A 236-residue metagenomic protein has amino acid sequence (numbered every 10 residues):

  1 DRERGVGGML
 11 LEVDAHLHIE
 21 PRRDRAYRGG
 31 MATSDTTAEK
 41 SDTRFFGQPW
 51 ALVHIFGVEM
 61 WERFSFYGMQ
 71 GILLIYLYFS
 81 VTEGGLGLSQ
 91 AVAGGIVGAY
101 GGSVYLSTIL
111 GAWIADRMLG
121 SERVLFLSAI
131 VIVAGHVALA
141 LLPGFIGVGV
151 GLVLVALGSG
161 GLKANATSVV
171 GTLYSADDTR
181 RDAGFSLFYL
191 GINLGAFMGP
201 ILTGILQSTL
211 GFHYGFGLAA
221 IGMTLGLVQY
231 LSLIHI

Functional and structural regions predicted by a protein language model:
G71-V92: Short amphipathic helix-loop junctions that connect adjacent transmembrane helices in Major Facilitator Superfamily/SLC
G98-W113: Central cavity-lining transmembrane alpha-helices of secondary-active solute carriers, predominantly the Major
I109-I130: Conserved MFS/SLC helix-loop-helix module at the cytosolic interface between two early adjacent transmembrane helices
I130-G144: C-terminal ends and interior cores of transmembrane alpha-helices in multi-pass membrane transporters/permeases
G147-G161: Hydrophobic core of transmembrane alpha-helices in multi-pass small-molecule transporters, especially MFS/SLC-type
A183-P200, Q207, G222: Glycine-rich segments within core transmembrane alpha-helices of 12-TM secondary carriers
Y214-Y230: Symmetry-related core transmembrane helices of the 12-TM Major Facilitator Superfamily/SLC fold
I234-I236: Conserved small/polar residues in nucleotide/adenosyl-binding loops
